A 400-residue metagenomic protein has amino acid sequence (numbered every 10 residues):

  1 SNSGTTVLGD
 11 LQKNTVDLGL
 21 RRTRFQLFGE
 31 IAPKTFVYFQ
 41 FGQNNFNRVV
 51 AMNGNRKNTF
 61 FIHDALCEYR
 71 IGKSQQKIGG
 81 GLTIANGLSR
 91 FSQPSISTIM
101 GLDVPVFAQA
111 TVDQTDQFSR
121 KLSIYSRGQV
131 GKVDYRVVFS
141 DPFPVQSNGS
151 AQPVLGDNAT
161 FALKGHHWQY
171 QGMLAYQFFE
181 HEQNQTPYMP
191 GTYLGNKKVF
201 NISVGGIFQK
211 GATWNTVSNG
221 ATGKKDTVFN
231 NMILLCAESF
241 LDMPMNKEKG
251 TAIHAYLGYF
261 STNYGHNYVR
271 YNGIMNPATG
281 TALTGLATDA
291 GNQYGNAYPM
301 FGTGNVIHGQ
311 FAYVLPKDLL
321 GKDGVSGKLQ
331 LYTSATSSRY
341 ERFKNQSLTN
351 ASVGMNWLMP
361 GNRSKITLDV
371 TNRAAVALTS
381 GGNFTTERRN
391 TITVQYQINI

Functional and structural regions predicted by a protein language model:
S1, Q12-V145, K164-E182, S261 (+7 more regions): Outer membrane beta-barrel
S3-T6, Q40-R48, M100-F107, S140 (+5 more regions): Flexible, solvent-exposed coil segments and beta strand-coil junctions, predominantly the extracellular/periplasmic
L11-Q12, T192-I400: Outer-membrane beta-barrel pore domains
N53-G54, S150-A162, K225: Active-site rim elements
F118, V138, A159-Q169, N196 (+1 more regions): Short, contiguous, pocket-lining structural segments that sit at or immediately flank catalytic/ligand-binding sites
T160-T213: Loop-centered beta-sheet repeat module
